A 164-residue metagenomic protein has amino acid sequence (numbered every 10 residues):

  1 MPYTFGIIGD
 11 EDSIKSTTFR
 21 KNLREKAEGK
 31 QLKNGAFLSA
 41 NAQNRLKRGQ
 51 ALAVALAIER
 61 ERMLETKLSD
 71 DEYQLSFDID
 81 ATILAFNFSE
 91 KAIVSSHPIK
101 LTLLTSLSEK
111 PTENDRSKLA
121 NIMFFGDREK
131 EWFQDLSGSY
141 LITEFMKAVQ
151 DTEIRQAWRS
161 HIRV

Functional and structural regions predicted by a protein language model:
M1-A57, V164: N-terminal segment of the mature soluble domain
Y3-F5, F19, F37, L52 (+5 more regions): Phenylalanine-focused residue identity feature
S16, R20, S76, T112-E113: Solvent-exposed, acidic/flexible segments
E25, G29-Q31, D70-Y73, A92: Domain-level marker for long, solvent-exposed, non-transmembrane regions
N44-E90: Surface-exposed short loop/turn segments
E90-V164: C-terminal/domain-edge helix-coil "capping" segments
